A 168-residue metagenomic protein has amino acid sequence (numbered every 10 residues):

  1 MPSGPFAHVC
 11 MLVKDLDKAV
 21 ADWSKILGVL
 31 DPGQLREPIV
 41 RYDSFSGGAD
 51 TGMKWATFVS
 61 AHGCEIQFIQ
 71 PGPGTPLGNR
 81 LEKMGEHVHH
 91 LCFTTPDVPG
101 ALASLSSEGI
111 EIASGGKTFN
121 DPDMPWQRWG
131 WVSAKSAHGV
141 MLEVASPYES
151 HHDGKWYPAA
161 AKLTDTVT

Functional and structural regions predicted by a protein language model:
S3-G4, M11-G63, G100-W126, S150-H151 (+1 more regions): Core segments of cupin and vicinal oxygen chelate
A7-V13, E65, M84-P96, H138-M141: Short coil/turn motifs at helix boundaries and re-entrant loops, enriched in small/polar and proline residues
G33-P38, Q70, G78-E82, D153-W156: Short, tandemly repeated low-complexity microdomains enriched for cysteine and small residues
W55-T57, C92, W129-W131: Conserved hydrophobic/aromatic beta-strand scaffold that supports enzyme active sites
F58-H62, V132-A137: Active-site beta-strand termini and strand-to-loop segments that position acidic
H62-T75, L142-E149: Amphipathic N-proximal alpha-helical interface segments
P73, L77-G109: Long, charged/polar, surface-exposed segments that mediate recognition or autoinhibition
R128-A134, E143: A short beta-strand motif that forms the metal-chelation/ATP-contact edge of phosphoryl-transfer active sites
